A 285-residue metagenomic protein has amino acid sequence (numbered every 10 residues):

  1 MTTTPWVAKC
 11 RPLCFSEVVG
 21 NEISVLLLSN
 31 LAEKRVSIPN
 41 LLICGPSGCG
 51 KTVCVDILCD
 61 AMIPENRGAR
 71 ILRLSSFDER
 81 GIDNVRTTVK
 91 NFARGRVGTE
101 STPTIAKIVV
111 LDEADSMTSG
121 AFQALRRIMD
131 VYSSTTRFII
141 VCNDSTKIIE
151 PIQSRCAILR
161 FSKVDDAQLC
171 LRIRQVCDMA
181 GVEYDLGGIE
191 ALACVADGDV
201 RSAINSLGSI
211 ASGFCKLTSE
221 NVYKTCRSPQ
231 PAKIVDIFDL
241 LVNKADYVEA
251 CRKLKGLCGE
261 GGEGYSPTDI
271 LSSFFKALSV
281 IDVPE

Functional and structural regions predicted by a protein language model:
M1-I158, Q168: P-loop/Walker A NTP-binding region and its immediately flanking N-terminal helices in P-loop NTPase folds
R11, Q153, A157, R174-D178 (+2 more regions): A broad detector of the eukaryotic-type serine/threonine protein kinase catalytic domain
S29, C59, V85-V89, I173 (+4 more regions): A generic alpha-helix structural signal
S37, A167, D178-E285: AAA+ P-loop NTPase domains with strong preference for DNA replication initiators and clamp-loader complexes
I57, P151, R172-Q175, A191 (+1 more regions): Generic structural signal for isolated residues within well-ordered alpha-helices
T88-F92, R155, L159, Q168-V182 (+1 more regions): Conserved AAA+ ATPase "sensor/coupling" helix adjacent to the nucleotide-binding pocket
D112, T146-K147, Q175-M179, C194: Low-complexity, flexible helical/coil segments
